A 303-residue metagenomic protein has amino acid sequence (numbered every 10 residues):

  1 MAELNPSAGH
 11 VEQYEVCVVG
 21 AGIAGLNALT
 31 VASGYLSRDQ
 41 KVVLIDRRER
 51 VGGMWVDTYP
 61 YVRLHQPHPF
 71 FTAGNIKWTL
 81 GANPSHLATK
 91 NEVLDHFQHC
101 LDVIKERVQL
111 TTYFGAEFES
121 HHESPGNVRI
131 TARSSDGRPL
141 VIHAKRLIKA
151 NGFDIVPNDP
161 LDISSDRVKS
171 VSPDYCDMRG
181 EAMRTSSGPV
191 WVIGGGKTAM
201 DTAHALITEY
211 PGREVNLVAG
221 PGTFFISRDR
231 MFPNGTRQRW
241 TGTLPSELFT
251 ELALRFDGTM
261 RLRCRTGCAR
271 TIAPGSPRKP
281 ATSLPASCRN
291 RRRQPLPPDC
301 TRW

Functional and structural regions predicted by a protein language model:
A2-L4, N83-P84, T89-H96, N151-N216: Glycine-rich dinucleotide-binding loop and its adjacent helix/turn
V11-L44, W191-E209: N-terminal Rossmann-like FAD-binding beta1-loop-alpha1 element of flavoenzymes
C17-V19, L140-I155, V190-I193, R302-W303: Short hydrophobic core segments
A24, R50, D154, T198 (+1 more regions): Conserved Rossmann-like nucleotide-cofactor binding loop
S33-T58, R213-I226: Glycine-rich FAD pyrophosphate-binding loop
E49-G74, F225-T243: Conserved N-terminal glycine-rich FAD pyrophosphate-binding loop of Rossmann-like flavoproteins
N83-V156, R292-P295: Feature captures the FAD/FMN-dependent oxidoreductase FAD-binding
I207-W303: Dinucleotide-binding/catalytic capping subdomain of oxidoreductase cores
